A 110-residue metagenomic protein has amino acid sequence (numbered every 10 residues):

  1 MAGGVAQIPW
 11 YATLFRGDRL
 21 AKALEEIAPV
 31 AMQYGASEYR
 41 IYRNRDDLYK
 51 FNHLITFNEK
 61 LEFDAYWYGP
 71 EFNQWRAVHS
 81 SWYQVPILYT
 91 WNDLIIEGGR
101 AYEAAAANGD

Functional and structural regions predicted by a protein language model:
M1-N52, T56-N73, W82-D110: Short S/T/G/P-rich N-terminal loop/turn motif that feeds into the first structured element of a domain
